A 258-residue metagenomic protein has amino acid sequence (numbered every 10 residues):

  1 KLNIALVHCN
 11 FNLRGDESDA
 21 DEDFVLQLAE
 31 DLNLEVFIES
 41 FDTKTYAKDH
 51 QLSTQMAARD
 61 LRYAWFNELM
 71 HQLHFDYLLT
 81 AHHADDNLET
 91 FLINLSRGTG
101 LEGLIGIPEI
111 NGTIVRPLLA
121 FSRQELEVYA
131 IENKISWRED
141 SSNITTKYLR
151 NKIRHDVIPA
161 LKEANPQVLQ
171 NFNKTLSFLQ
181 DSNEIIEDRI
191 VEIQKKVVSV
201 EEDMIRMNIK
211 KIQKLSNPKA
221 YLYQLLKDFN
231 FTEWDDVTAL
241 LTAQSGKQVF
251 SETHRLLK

Functional and structural regions predicted by a protein language model:
K1, A5-C9, F41, L61 (+2 more regions): AMP-forming adenylation/ATP pyrophosphatase catalytic core
K1-P159: Core alpha/beta nucleotide-donor-binding catalytic domains of modification enzymes
D16, K48, M70, G100 (+6 more regions): Short linear functional motifs in flexible/disordered or boundary regions
Q72, A160-E163, L225-D228: Active-site catalytic microenvironments for nucleophilic, acid-base chemistry
G98, E163-P166, S216, D228: Residues at alpha-helix boundaries and the short loops/turns that link adjacent helices
V115-I205, I212: Contiguous mid-protein beta-loop-alpha structural module that forms a pocket-lining wall or clamp of enzyme active
